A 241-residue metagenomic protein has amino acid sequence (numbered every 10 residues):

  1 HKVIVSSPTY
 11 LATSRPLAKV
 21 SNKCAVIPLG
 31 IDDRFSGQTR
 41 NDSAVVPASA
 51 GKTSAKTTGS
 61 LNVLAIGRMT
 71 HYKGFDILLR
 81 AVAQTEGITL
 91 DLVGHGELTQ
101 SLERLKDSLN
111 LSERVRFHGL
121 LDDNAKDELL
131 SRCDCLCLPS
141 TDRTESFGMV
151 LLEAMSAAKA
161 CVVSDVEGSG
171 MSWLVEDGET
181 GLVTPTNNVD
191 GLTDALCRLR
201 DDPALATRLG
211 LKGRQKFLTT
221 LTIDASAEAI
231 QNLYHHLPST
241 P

Functional and structural regions predicted by a protein language model:
H1-K23, I31-F35: A short, active-site helix/loop in glycosyltransferases that binds the activated sugar's phosphate group
L61-Q84, E97-R104, E145, M149 (+1 more regions): A conserved mid-protein helix/loop that constitutes part of the nucleotide-sugar donor-binding site
E103-N124: Nucleotide-activated donor-binding/catalytic signature segment of Leloir-type glycosyltransferases, i.e., the conserved
R114, S131-S146, K159: Acidic donor-binding loop of glycosyltransferase active sites
L120-L121, E128-C133: Short alpha-helical donor nucleotide-sugar binding micro-motif in glycosyltransferases
A157-D165: Short hydrophobic beta-strand element within catalytic cores of glycosyltransferases and related nucleotide-activated
L174-V189, L196-P203: Conserved acidic donor-binding segment of nucleotide-sugar-dependent glycosyltransferases
G191, R198, L205-T220, S226-N232 (+1 more regions): A short, well-ordered alpha-helix in the C-terminal region of glycosyltransferases
